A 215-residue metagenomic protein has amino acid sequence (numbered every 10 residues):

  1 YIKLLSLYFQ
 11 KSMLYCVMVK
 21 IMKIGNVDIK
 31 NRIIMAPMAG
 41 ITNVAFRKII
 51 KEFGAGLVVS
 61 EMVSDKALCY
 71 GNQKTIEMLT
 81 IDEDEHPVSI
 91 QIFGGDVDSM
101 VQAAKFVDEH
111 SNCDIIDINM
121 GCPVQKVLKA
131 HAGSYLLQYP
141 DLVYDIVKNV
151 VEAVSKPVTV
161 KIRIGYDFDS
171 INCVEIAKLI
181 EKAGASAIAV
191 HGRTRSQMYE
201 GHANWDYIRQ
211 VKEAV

Functional and structural regions predicted by a protein language model:
Y1-Y8, M13-V17: Short, positively charged and aromatic/hydrophobic N-terminal segments
Y15-V215: Flavin-dependent oxidoreductase catalytic cores
